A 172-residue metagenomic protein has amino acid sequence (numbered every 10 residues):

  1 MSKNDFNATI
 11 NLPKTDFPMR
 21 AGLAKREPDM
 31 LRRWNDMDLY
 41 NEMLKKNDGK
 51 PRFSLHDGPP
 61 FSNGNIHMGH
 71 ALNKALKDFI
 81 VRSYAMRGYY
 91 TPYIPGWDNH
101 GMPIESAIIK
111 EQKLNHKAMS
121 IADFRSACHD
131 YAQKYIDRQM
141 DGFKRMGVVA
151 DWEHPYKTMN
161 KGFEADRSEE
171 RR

Functional and structural regions predicted by a protein language model:
M1-R172: N-terminal, positively charged nucleic-acid-binding surface of large information/translation enzymes
